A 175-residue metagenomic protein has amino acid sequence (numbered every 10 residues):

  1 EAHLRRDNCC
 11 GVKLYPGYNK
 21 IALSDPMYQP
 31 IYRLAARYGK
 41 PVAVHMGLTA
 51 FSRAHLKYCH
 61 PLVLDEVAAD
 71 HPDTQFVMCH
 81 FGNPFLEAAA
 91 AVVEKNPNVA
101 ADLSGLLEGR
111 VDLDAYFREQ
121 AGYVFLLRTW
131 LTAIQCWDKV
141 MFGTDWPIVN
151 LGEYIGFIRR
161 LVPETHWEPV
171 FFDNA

Functional and structural regions predicted by a protein language model:
E1-C59: Active-site gating/metal-coordination segments in enzymes
E1-N8, P30-Y38, E66-H71, A91-P97 (+1 more regions): Acidic (Asp/Glu)-rich catalytic clusters
H3, V12, A35, H80 (+4 more regions): Conserved, mostly hydrophobic/aromatic
C10-L14, V42-V44, F76-C79, V99-L103 (+1 more regions): Hydrophobic faces of well-ordered beta-strands that scaffold small-molecule active sites in alpha/beta enzyme cores
Y15-N19, G47-F51, F81-P84, S104-E108 (+1 more regions): Active-site beta-loop-alpha junctions enriched in small/polar residues
A54-L62, L86-K95, V111-V124, I148-L161: Histidine/acidic-residue-rich catalytic or RNA/ligand-binding cores of hydrolases and nuclease-related proteins
A100-A115: His/Asp/Glu-enriched short active-site or ligand-binding loop at hydrolase and phosphoryl-transfer sites
R128-T129, I134-M141, I148-A175: Mid-to-C-terminal alpha-helical segments outside catalytic/metal-binding sites
